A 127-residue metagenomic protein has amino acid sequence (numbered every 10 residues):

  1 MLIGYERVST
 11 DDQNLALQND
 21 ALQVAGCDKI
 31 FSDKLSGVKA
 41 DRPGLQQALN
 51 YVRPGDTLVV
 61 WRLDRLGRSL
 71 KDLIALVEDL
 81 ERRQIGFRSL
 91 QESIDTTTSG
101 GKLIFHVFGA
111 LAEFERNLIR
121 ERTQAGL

Functional and structural regions predicted by a protein language model:
M1-G126: Short, structured surface patches at the beginning of a domain
